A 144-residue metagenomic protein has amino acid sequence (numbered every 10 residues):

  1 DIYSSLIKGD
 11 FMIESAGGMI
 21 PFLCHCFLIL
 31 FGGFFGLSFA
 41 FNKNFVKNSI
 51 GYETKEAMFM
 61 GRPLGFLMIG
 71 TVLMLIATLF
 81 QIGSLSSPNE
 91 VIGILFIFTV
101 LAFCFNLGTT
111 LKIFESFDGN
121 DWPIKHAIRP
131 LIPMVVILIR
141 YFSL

Functional and structural regions predicted by a protein language model:
D1-F11: Short, Lys/Arg-enriched N-terminal segments with co-localized hydrophobic residues within the first ~10-30 amino acids
I13-G32: Hydrophobic transmembrane alpha-helical segments in integral membrane proteins
F27-M60: Hydrophobic transmembrane helix segments
F35, M58-F80, I97-C104: Core segments of alpha-helical transmembrane spans in multipass integral membrane proteins
E53-K55, S86-I92, S116-H126: Non-cytosolic membrane-interface motifs at loop->transmembrane helix junctions
M68, V91-T109, R129-V135: Hydrophobic alpha-helical membrane segments
C104-I124, L144: Membrane-helix boundary connector in multi-pass membrane proteins
I137-L144: Juxtamembrane boundary at the C-terminal end of a transmembrane helix
